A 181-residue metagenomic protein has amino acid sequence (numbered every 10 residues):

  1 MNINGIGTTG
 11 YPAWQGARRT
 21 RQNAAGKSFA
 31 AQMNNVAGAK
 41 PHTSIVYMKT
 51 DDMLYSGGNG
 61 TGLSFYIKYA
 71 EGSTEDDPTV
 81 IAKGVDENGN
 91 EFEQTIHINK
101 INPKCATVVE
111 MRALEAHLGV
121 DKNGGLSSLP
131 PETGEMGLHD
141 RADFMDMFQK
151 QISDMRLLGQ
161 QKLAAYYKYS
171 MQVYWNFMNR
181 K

Functional and structural regions predicted by a protein language model:
N2-K181: Type III/flagellar secretion export determinants
